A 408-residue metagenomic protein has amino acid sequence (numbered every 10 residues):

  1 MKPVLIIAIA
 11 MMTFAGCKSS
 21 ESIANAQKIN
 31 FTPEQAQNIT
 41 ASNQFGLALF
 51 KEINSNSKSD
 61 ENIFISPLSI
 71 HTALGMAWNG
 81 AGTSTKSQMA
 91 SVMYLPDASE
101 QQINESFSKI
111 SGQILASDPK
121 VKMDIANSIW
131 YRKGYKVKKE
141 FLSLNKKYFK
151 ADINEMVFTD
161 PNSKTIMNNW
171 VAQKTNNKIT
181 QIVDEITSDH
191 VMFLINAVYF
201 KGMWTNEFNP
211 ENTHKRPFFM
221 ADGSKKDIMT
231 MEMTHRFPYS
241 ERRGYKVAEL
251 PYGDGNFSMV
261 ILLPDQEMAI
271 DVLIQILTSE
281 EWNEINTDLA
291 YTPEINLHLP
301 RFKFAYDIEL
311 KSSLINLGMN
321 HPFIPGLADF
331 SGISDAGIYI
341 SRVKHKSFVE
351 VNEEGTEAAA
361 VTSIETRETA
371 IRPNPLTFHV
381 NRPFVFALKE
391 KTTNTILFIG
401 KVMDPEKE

Functional and structural regions predicted by a protein language model:
K2-F158, N169, V402, E406-K407: Detector for small/aliphatic-rich hydrophobic stretches
K18-S19, Y135, E185, S279-N286: Soluble, non-membrane globular domain cores that form compact, hydrophobic packing and curved binding surfaces
D60, E100-D265, A290-R372: Non-catalytic, conformational "gating/processing" segments within enzyme and secreted inhibitor domains
M89-M93, F208-K215, I270-S279: Short Gly/aromatic-enriched secondary-structure transition segments
L194, K246-N256, V260-L262, I371-E408: Extended hydrophobic
E207-N209, L262, V272-L277, S363-I364 (+2 more regions): Composition- and surface-driven signal marking solvent-exposed, interaction-prone regions in large proteins
P264-A290: Internal alpha/beta scaffold segment
E267-A269, A305-Y306, T356-A358, T395-I396 (+1 more regions): Flexible loop/turn segments at secondary-structure boundaries
